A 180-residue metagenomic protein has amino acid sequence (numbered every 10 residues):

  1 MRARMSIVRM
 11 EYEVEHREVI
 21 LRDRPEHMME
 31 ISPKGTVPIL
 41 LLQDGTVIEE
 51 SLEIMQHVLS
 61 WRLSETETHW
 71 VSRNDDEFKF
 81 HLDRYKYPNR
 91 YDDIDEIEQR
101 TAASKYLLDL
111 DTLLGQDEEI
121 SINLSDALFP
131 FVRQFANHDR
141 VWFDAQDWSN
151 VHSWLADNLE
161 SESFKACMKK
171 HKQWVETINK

Functional and structural regions predicted by a protein language model:
M1-Y106, G115-Q116: GST-like domain detector, emphasizing the conserved glutathione-binding G-site in the N-terminal thioredoxin-like
E30, E160, K169: Phosphate-coordinating loops and pocket residues in cytosolic domains that bind phosphorylated ligands
Q43, F129, K170: Conserved residues at the C-terminal ends of beta-strands
H57, H138, C167: Residues that scaffold the ATP/ADP-binding catalytic core of kinase and kinase-like folds
W70-E160: GST-like fold's C-terminal all-alpha helical module
W154, F164-C167: C-terminal accessory region of radical SAM enzymes
A166-K180: Long, charge-rich low-complexity segments
